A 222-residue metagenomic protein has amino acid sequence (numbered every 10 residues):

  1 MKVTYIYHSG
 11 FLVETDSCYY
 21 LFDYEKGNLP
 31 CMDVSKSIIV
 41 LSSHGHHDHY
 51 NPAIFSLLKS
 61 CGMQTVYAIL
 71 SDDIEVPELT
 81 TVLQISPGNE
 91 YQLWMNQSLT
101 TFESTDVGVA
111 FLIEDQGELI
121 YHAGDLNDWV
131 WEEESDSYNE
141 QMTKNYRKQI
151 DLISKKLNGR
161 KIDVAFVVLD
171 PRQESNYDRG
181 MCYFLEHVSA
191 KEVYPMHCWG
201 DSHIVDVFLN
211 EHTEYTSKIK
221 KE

Functional and structural regions predicted by a protein language model:
M1-H8, P77-Y91, Y177-E222: Binuclear metal-ion centers of metallo-dependent hydrolases, dominated by the metallo-beta-lactamase
M1-S35, T81-K161: Core dinuclear metal-dependent hydrolase active-site scaffold
L21-F22, L41, I120-A123, F166 (+1 more regions): Structural motif
K26-D73, K155-F166: Active-site metal-binding motif and surrounding structural segment of the metallo-beta-lactamase
G27-L29, H46-Y50, D73-P77, E90-Q92 (+4 more regions): Active-site environment of divalent metal-dependent phosphoester hydrolases
D33-V34, P52-F55, T80, E134-S135 (+2 more regions): Short amphipathic alpha-helical segments
I38-V40, S56-S60, Y138-Q141, C182-L185 (+1 more regions): Glycine-rich, phosphate-binding/catalytic loops in enzymes
Q149-L157, E174-Y183: A short, acidic, amphipathic alpha-helical segment used as a generic capping/interface helix at domain edges
